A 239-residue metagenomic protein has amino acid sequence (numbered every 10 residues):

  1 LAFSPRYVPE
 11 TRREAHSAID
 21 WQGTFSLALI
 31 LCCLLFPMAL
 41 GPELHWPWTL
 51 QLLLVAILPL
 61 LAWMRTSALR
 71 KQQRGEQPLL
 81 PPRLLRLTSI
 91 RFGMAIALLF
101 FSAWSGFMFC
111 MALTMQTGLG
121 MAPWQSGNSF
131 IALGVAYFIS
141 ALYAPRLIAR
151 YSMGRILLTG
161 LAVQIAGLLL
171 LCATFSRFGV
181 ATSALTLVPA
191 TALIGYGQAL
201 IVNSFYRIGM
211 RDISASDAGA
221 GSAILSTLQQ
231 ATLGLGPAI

Functional and structural regions predicted by a protein language model:
L1-I96, A103, M121: Hydrophobic transmembrane-helix bundles of small-molecule transporters
L50, R74-I239: 12-transmembrane solute porter fold
